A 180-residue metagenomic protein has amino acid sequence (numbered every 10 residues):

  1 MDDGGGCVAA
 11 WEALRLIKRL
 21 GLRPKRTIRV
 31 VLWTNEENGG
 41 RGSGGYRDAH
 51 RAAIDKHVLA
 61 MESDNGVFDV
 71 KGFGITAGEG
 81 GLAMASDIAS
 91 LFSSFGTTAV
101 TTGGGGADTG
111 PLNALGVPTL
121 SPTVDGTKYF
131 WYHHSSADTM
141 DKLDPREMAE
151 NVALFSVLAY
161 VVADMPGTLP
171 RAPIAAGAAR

Functional and structural regions predicted by a protein language model:
M1-G40, F155: Alpha-helical metal-binding/catalytic segments enriched in His/Glu/Asp
M1-G6, T101, D141-D144: Alpha-helix N-cap/helix-initiation motif
D2-D3, D64, D108, D138: Acidic active-site catalytic centers that drive phospho-/nucleotidyl reactions and related ester hydrolyses
G4, G106, A149: Glycine-rich phosphate-binding loop at the start of an alpha helix
V8-R15, G44, S86, S90 (+3 more regions): Solvent-exposed, polar/charged alpha-helical surfaces in well-ordered, non-transmembrane soluble domains, broadly
R15-R23, D141, R146-R180: N-terminal hydrophobic/helix-forming segments and targeting peptides
W33-Y132, D144, P170: Metal-dependent peptidase/peptidase-like ectodomains
Y132-T139: A short small-residue
